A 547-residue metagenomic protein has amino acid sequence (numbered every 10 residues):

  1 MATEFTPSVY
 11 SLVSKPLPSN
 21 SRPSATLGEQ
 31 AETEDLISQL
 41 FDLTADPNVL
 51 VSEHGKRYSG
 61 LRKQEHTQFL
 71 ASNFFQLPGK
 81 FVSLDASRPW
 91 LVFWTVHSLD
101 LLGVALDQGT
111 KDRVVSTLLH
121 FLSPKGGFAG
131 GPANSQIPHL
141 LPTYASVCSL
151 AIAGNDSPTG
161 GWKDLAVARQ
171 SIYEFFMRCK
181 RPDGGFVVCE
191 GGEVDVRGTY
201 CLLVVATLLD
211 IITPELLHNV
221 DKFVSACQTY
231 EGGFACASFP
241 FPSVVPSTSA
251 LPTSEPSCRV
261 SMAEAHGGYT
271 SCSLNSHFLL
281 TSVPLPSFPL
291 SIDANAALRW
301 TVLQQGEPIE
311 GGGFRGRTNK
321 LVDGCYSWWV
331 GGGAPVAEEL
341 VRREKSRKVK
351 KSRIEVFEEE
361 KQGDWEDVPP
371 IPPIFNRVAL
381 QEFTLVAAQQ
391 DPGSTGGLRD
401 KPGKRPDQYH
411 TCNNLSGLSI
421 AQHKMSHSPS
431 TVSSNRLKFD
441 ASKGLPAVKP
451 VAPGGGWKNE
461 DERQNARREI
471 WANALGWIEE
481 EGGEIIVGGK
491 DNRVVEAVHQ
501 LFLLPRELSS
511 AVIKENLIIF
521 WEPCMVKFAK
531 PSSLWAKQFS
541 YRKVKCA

Functional and structural regions predicted by a protein language model:
M1-A547: Preference for long, amphipathic alpha-helical scaffolds in soluble/luminal domains and all-alpha bundles
